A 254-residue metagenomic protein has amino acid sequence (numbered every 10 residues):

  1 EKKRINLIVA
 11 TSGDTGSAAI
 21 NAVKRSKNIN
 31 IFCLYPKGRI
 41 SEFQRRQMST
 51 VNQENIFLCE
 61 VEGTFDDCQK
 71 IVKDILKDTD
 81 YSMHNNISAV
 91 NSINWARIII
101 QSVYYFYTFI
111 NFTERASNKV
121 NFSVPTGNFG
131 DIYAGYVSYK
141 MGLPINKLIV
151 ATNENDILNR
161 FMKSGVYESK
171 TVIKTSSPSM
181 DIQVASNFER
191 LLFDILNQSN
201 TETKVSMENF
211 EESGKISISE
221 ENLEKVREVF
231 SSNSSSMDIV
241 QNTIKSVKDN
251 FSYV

Functional and structural regions predicted by a protein language model:
E1-V254: PLP-dependent amino-acid enzyme catalytic core
